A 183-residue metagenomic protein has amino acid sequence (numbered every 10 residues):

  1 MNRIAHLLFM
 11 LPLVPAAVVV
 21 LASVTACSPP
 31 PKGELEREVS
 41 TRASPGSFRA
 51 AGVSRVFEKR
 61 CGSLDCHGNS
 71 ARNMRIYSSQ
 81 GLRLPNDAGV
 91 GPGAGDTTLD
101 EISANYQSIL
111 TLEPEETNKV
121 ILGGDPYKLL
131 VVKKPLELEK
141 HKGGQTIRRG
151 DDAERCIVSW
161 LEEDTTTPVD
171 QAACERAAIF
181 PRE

Functional and structural regions predicted by a protein language model:
M1-A17: Bacterial N-terminal signal peptides that target proteins for export
A22-A26: C-terminal motif of bacterial Sec signal peptides marking the signal peptidase cleavage site
C27-E183: Aromatic- and Gly/Pro-enriched helix-to-coil junctions and flexible linker segments
